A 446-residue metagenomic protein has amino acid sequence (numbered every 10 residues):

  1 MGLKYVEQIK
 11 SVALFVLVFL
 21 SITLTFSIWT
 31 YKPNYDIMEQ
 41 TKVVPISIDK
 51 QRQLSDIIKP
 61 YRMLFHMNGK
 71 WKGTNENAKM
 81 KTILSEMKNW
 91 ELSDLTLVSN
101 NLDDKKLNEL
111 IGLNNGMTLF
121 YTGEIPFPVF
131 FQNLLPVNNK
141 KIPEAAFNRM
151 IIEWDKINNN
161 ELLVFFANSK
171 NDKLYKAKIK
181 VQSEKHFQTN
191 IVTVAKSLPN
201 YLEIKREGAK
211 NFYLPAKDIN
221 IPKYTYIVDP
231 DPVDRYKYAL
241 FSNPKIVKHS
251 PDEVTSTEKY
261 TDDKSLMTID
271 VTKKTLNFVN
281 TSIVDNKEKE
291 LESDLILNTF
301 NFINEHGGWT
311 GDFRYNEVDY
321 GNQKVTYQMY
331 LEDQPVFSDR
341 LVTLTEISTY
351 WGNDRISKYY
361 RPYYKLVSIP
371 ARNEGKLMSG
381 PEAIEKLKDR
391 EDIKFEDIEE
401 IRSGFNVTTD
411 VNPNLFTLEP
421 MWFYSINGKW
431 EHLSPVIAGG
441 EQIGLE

Functional and structural regions predicted by a protein language model:
M1-I9: Short, Lys/Arg-rich N-terminal segment immediately upstream of the first membrane anchor
Q8-I28: Hydrophobic membrane-insertion alpha-helices, especially the h-region of bacterial N-terminal signal peptides
T23-L291: Preferential activation on post-signal-peptide N-terminal prodomains/segments of secreted or lumenal proteins
D94, I283-N322, P370-V411: Short, non-transmembrane alpha-helical segments in secretory-pathway proteins
N138-K140, P413-L415, E419-E446: C-terminal extensions
K176-V192, T268-N277, D339-Y359, W430-E446: A short, surface-exposed beta-strand/turn
Y236-V279, W309-N353, I401-W430: Exposed beta-strand-loop-beta-strand "reactive/processing" segments of non-cytosolic proteins
Q323-E396: C-terminal structural cap/anchor segments
